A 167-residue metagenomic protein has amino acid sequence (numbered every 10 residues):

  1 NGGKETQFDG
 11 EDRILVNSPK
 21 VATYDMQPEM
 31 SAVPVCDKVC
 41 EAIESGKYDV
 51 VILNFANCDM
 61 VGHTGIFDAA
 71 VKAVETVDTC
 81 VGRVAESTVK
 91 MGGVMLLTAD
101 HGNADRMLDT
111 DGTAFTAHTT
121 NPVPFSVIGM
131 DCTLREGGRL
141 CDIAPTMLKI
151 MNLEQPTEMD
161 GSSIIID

Functional and structural regions predicted by a protein language model:
N1-D167: Feature captures the catalytic ectodomains and active-site-proximal regions of enzymes that hydrolyze or transfer
